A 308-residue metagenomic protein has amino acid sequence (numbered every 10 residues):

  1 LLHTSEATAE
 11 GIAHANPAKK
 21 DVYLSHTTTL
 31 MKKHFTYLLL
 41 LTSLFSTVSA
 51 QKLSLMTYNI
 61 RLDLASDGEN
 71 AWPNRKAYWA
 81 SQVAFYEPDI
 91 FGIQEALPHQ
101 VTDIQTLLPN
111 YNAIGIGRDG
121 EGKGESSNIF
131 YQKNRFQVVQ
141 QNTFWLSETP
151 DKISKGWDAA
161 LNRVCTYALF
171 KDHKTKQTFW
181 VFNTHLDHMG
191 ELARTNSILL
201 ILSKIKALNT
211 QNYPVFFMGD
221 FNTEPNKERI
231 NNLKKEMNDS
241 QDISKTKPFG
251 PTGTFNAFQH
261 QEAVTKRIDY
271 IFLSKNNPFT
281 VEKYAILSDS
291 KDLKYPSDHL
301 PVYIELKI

Functional and structural regions predicted by a protein language model:
L1-L53: Bacterial Sec-dependent N-terminal signal peptides
H26, V48-L107, R118-E125, E305-I308: N-terminal, active-site-proximal structural segment of metallo-dependent hydrolase catalytic domains
K52-L64, S127, Q140-F144, Q177-D187 (+1 more regions): Active-site-proximal beta-strand elements of phosphoester/diester hydrolases
L62-A65, A96-T102, H188-G190, N222-E228 (+2 more regions): Active-site environment of divalent metal-dependent phosphoester hydrolases
I90-W180, K283-I286: Structured beta-strand-rich core segments of catalytic domains in phosphoester-bond hydrolases
G92-Q94, G115-I116, F216-D220, D239-D242: Active-site neighborhood of phospho(di)ester-bond hydrolases with catalytic His/Asp-centered motifs
L192, N196, K206-V215, T223-I308: Metal-dependent phosphoester-hydrolase catalytic domains
